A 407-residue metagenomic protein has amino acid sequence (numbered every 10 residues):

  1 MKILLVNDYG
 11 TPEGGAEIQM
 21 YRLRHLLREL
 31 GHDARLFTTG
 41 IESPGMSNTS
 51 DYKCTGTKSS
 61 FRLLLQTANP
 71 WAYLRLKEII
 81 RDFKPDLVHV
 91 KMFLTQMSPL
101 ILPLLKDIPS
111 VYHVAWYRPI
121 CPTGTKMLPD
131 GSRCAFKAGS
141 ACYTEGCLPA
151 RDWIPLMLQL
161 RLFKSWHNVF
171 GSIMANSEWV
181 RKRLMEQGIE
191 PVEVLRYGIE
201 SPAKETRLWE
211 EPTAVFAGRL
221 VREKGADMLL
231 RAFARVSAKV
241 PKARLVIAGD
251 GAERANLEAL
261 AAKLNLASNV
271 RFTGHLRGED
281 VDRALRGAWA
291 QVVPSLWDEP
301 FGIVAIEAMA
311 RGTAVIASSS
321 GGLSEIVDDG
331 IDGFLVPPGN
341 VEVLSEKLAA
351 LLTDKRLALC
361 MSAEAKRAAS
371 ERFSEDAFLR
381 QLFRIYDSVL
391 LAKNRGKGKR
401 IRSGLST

Functional and structural regions predicted by a protein language model:
N7-E13, M20-D82: N-terminal strand-loop element at the rim of the active site of nucleotide-sugar-dependent glycosyltransferases
I80, H275-L276, R283-A288: Short alpha-helical donor nucleotide-sugar binding micro-motif in glycosyltransferases
R118, G131-S172, K182: Membrane-proximal helix-turn-helix segments that form the acceptor-binding/catalytic region of lipid-linked
W179, G198: Carbohydrate-associated surface elements
T206-F233, V246: Conserved donor-binding/catalytic core segment of Leloir-type glycosyltransferases
E258-L276: Nucleotide-activated donor-binding/catalytic signature segment of Leloir-type glycosyltransferases, i.e., the conserved
R286-P300, T313: Acidic donor-binding loop of glycosyltransferase active sites
D329-G330, F334-V341, A350-K355: Conserved acidic donor-binding segment of nucleotide-sugar-dependent glycosyltransferases
